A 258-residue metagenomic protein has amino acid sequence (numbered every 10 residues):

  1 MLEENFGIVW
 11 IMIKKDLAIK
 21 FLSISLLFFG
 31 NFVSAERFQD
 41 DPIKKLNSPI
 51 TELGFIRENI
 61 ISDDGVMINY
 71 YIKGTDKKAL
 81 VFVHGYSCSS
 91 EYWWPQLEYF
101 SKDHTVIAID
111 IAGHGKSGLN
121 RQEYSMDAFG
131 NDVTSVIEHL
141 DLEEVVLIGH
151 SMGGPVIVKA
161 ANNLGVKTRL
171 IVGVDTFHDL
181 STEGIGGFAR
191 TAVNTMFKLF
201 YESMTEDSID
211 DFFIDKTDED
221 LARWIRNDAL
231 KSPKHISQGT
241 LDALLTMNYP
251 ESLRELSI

Functional and structural regions predicted by a protein language model:
I8, I13-L80, D103-H104, E143 (+1 more regions): Alpha/beta-hydrolase fold catalytic core
D63-V66, Y71, A108-I148, M152: Active-site loop/oxyanion-hole signature of alpha/beta-hydrolase fold enzymes
V66, I72-K116: Conserved HGGG/HGGXW glycine-rich cap/lid loop of the alpha/beta-hydrolase fold
Y92-W93, S117-Q122, E183-G184: Conserved catalytic-core motifs of eukaryotic protein kinase domains, centered on the activation segment
W94, T134, V158-N162: Short, hydrophobic alpha-helix immediately C-terminal to the catalytic nucleophile
F100-S101, L253-S257: Short, conserved loop/helix-junction motifs that constitute active-site signature segments in enzyme catalytic cores
K159-N162, R169-L199: Flexible "cap/lid" loop of the alpha/beta hydrolase fold
T182-F188, K198-E255: Conserved alpha/beta-hydrolase catalytic His-Asp/Glu region
